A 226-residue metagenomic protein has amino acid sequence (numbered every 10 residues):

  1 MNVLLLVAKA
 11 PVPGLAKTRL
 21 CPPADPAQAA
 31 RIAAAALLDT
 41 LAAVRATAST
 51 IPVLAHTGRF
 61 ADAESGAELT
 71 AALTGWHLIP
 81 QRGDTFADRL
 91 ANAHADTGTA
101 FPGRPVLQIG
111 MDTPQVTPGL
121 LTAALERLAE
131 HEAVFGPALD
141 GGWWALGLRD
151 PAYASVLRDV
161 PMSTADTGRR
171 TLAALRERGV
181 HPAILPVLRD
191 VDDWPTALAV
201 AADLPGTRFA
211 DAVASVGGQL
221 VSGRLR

Functional and structural regions predicted by a protein language model:
M1-R19: N-terminal nucleotide-binding beta1-loop-alpha1 segment
V7-V12, T57-F60, L139-G141: Short glycine-enriched loops at secondary-structure junctions
R31-S49: A short, N-terminal amphipathic alpha-helix
T50-W76: Acidic donor-binding segment of Leloir-type glycosyltransferases
G66-P105: Short phosphate-binding loop-to-helix
Q115-G141: Conserved donor-nucleotide/metal-binding helix-loop-beta segment in metal-dependent transferases, i.e., the alpha-helix
A152-A174: Short, glycine-/small-residue-rich phosphate/pyrophosphate-handling segment
A173-R226: Conserved alpha/beta core of the MobA/IspD/sugar-nucleotide pyrophosphorylase nucleotidyltransferase superfamily
